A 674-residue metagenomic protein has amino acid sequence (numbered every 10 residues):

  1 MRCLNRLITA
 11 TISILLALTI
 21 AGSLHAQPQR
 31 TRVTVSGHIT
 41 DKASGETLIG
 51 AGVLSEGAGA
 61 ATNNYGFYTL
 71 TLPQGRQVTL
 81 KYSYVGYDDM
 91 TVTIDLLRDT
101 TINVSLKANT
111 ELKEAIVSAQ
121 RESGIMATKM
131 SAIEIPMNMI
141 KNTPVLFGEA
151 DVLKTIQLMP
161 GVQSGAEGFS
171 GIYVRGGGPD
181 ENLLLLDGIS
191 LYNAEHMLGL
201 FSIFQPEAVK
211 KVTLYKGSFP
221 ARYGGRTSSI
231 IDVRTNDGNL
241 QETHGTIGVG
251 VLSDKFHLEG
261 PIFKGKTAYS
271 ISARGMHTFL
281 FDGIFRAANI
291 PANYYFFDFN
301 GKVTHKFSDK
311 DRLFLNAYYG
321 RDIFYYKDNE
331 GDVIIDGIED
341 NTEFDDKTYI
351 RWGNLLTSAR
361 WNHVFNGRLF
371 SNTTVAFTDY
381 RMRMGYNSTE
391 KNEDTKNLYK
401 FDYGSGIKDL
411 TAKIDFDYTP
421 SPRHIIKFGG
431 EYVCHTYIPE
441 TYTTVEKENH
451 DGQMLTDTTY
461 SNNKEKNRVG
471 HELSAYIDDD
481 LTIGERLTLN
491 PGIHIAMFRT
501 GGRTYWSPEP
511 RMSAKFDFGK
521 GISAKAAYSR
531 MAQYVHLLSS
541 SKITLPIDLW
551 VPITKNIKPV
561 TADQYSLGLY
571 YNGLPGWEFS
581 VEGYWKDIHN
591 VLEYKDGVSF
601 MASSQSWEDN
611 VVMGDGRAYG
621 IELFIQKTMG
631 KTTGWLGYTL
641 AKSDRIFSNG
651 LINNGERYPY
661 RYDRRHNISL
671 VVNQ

Functional and structural regions predicted by a protein language model:
P28-R32, H38-E46, A51-E56, S83-Y87 (+3 more regions): Short, acidic, small-residue-rich periplasmic hinge/interaction motif at the N-terminus of Gram-negative outer-membrane
A58-F67: Short, acidic Ser/Thr/Gly-rich low-complexity loop/linker segments typical of extracellular and cell-surface proteins
I102-V104, L158-M159, I203-T246, K255-H257 (+1 more regions): A beta-strand signature from Gram-negative outer-membrane beta-barrel systems, especially the internal plug domain
S118, S123-D180, L185-F219, N236-D237: Periplasmic N-terminal accessory/gating domains of Gram-negative outer-membrane beta-barrel systems
Q157, E339-W361, K464-R468, A532-I588 (+2 more regions): Outer-membrane beta-barrel signature, preferentially recognizing the C-terminal barrel domain of Gram-negative
L240-Q241, F263-I350, M382, Y386: Periplasmic-side early beta-strands and strand-to-turn transitions of outer-membrane beta-barrels
T304-D322, T348-G501, S580, W635: Face-selective signature of the C-terminal outer-membrane beta-barrel domain
W585-D587, D609-Q674: Gram-negative outer-membrane beta-barrel transporters
